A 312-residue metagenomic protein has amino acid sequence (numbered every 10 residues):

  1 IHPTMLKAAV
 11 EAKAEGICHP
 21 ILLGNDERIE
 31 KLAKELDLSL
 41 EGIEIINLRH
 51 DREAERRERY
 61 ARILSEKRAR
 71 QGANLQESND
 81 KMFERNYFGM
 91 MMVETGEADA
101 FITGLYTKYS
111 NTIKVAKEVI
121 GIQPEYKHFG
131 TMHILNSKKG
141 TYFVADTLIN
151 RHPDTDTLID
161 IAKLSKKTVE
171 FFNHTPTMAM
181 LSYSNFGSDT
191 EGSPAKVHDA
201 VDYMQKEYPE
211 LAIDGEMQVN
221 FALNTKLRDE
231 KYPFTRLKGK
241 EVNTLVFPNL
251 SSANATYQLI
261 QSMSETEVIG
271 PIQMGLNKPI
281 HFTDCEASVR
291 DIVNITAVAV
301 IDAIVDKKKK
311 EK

Functional and structural regions predicted by a protein language model:
I1-G239, N243-K312: Anion-binding alpha/beta catalytic cores of soluble intermediary-metabolism enzymes, centered on
